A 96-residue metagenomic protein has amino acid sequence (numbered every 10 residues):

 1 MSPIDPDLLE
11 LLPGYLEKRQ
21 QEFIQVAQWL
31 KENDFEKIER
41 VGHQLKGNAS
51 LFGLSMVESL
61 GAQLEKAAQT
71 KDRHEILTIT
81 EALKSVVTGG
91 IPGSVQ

Functional and structural regions predicted by a protein language model:
S2, P6-Q25, N48-S59, K66 (+1 more regions): Amphipathic, coiled-coil-like alpha-helical segments
Q21-K37: Helix-loop segments that flank and shape redox-cofactor active sites
R40: Conserved alpha-helix in the HATPase_c
